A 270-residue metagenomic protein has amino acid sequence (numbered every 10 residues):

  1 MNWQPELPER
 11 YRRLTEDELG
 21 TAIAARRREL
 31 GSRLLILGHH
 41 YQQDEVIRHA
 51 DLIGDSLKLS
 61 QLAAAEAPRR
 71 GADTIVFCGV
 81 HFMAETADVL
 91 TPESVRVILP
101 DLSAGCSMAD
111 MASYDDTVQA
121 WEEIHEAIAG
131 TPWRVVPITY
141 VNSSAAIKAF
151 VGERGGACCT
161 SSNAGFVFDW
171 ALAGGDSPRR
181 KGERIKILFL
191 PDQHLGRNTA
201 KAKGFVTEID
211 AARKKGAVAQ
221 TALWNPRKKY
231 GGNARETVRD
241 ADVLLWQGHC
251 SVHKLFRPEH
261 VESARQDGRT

Functional and structural regions predicted by a protein language model:
M1-T270: The feature marks the mature, well-folded catalytic cores of soluble enzymes
